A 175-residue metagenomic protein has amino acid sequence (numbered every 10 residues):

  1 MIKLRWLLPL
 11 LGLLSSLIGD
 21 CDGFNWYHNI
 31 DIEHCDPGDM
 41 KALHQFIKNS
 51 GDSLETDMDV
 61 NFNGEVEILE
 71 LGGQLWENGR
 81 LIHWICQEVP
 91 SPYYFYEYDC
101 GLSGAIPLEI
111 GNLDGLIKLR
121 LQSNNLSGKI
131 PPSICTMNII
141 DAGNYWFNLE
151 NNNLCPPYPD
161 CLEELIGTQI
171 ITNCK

Functional and structural regions predicted by a protein language model:
L4-L14: Sec-dependent N-terminal signal peptides
G12-L102, I106, N152-K175: N-terminal capping/linker segments that flank leucine-rich repeat
L69, W84, F95, I117-L121 (+1 more regions): Conserved hydrophobic beta-strand positions in leucine-rich repeat
L81, L116, S127, M137-Y145: Conserved hydrophobic position(s) of the canonical leucine-rich repeat
I106-G111, S127-C135, P157-D160: The feature encodes a structural signal of leucine-rich repeats
